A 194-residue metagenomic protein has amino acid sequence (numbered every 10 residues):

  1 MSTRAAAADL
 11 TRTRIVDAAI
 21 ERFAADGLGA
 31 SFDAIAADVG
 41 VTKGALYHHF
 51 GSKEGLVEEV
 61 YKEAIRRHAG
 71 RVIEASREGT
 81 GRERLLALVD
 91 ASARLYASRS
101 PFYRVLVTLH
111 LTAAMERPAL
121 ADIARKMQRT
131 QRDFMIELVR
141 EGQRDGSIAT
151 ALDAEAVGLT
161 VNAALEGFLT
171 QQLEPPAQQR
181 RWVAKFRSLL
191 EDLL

Functional and structural regions predicted by a protein language model:
M1-T3: Short, intrinsically disordered or compositionally biased N-terminal tails of bacterial proteins
L10, R14, A18, R22-G55 (+1 more regions): Helix-turn-helix
R14, A18, A34, G55 (+6 more regions): Alpha-helical elements of Rossmann-like donor-binding domains used by nucleotide-donor carbohydrate transfer enzymes
A18-R22, L95, A164: Short amphipathic alpha-helical elements of helix-turn-helix/winged-helix folds
E59, I73-R104, A154-V161, V183: Hydrophobic alpha-helical connector segments
K62-A69: Short, basic, alpha-helical segments at the C-terminal edge of helix-turn-helix-like DNA-binding modules
E74-A75, D90-A97, L106-M115, S188-L194: Helix-loop "lid/cap" segments that line or gate small-molecule binding pockets
S100-R104, T108, P118-R129, Q143-L190: Hydrophobic/aromatic-rich alpha-helical bundle segments in the mid-to-C-terminal region
